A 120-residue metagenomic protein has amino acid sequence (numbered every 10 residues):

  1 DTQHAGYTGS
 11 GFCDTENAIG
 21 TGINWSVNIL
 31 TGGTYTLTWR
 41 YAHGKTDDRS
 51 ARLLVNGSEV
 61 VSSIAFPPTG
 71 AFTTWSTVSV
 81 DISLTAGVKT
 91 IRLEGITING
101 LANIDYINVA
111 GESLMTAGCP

Functional and structural regions predicted by a protein language model:
D1-P120: Extracytoplasmic
